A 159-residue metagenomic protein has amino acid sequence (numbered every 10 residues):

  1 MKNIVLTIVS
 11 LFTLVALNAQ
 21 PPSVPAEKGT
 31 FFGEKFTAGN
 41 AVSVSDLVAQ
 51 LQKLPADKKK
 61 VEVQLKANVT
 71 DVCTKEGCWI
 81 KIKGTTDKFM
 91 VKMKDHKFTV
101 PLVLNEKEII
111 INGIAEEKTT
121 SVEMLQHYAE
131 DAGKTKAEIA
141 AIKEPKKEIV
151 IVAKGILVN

Functional and structural regions predicted by a protein language model:
M1-S23: Bacterial Sec-dependent N-terminal signal peptides
Q20-N159: OB-fold and OB-like single-stranded nucleic-acid-recognition modules and their adjacent interaction interfaces
